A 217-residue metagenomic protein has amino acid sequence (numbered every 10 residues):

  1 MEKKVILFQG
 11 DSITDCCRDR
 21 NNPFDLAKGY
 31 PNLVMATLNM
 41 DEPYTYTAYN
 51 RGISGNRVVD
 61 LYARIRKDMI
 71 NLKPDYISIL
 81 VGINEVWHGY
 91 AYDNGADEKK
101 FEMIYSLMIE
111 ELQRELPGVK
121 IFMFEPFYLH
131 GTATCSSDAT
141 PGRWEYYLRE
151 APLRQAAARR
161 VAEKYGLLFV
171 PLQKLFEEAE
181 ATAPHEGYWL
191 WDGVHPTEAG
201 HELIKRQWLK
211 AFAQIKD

Functional and structural regions predicted by a protein language model:
M1-S54, I65-K73: Serine-esterase "nucleophile elbow" of acetyl-processing enzymes
E2, L33-Y44, Y62-D217: Alpha-helical cap/lid subdomain in secreted, periplasmic, or secretory-pathway luminal O-acyl-processing enzymes
C17-R18, V59, H88: Short N-terminal helix/helix-N-cap motif within the alpha/beta-hydrolase-1
I53-V58, Y146-Y147: Short, flexible loop segments at the rims of nucleotide/cofactor-binding pockets, characterized by
